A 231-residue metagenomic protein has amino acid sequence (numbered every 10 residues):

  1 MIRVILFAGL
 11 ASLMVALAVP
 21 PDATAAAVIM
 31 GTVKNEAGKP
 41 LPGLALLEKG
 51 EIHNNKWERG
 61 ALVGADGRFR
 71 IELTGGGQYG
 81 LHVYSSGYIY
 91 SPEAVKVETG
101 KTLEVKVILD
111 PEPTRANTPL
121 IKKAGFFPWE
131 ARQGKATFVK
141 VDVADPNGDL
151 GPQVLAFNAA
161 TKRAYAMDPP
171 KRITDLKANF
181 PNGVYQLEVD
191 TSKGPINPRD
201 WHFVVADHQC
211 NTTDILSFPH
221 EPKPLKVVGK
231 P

Functional and structural regions predicted by a protein language model:
A27-N35, G67, V107: A short, amphipathic beta-strand motif
N35, V139-G148, D207: Extracellular acidic, Ser/Thr/Pro-rich low-complexity tracts
N35-I52: Short, ordered, surface-exposed loop/turn motifs in non-cytosolic proteins
I52-R68, E72: Short, acidic Ser/Thr/Gly-rich low-complexity loop/linker segments typical of extracellular and cell-surface proteins
K56, Q78, H82-K96: A short, solvent-exposed loop/turn motif at the edges and junctions of modular extracellular/periplasmic domains
A65, T174-D190: Aromatic sugar-binding surface patches on proteins that engage polysaccharides or sugar-phosphate polymers
V97-T118, V227-P231: Extracellular beta-sheet/turn segments enriched in Thr/Pro/Gly and aliphatic residues
Q209-P231: Short beta-strand elements
